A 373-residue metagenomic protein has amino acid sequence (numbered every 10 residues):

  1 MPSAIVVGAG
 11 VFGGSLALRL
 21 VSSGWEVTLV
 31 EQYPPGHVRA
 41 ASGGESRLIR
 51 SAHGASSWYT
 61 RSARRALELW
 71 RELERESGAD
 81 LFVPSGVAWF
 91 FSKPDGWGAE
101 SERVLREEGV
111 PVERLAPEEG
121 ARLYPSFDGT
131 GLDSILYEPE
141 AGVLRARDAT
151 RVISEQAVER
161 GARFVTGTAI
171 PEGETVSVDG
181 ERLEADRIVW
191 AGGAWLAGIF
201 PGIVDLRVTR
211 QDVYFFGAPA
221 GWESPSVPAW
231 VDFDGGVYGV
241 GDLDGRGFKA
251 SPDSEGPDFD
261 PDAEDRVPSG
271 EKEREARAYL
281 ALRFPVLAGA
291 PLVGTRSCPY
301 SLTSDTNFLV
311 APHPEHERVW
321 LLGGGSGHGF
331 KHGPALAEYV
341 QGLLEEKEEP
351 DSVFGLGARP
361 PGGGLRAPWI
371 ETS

Functional and structural regions predicted by a protein language model:
P2-L29: N-terminal Rossmann-like FAD-binding beta1-loop-alpha1 element of flavoenzymes
S15, R50, S57, E181-V293 (+1 more regions): Flavin-dependent oxidoreductases
S22-S42: Glycine-rich FAD pyrophosphate-binding loop
S46-L123, G236: Dinucleotide-binding Rossmann-like beta1-alpha1 core, especially the glycine-rich loop that anchors the ADP
E72, F90-T166, E172, L302: Flavin (FAD/FMN) cofactor-binding and adjacent substrate-gating region of FAD-dependent oxidoreductase domains
P171-L183: Conserved beta-strand-loop-beta-strand element in the redox core of flavoprotein oxidoreductases
F284-S373: C-terminal catalytic lobe of FAD-dependent flavoproteins
